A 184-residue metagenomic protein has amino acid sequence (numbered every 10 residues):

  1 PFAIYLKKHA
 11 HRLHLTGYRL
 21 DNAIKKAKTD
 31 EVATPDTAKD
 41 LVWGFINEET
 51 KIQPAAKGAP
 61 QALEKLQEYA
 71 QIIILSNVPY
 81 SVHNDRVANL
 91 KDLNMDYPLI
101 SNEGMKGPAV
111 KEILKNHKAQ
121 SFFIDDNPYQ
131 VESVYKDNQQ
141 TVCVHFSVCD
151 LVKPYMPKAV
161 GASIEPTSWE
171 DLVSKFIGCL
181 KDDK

Functional and structural regions predicted by a protein language model:
P1-L41: Active-site neighborhood of HAD-like aspartate-dependent phosphohydrolases
V32-D36, W43-I73, Y80-V87, P108-K111: Short, acidic loop-to-helix structural element flanking the phosphoryl-transfer center in phosphate-processing enzymes
Q71-I72, Q120, V142: Residues at the starts of beta-strands that form the adenosine-phosphate
P79-F122, P128-D137: Substrate-recognition "cap/lid" segment bordering the active-site pocket of phosphatases
P98-G104, G161-K175: Short acidic-hydrophobic, aromatic-tinged amphipathic segments that line or gate anion-handling sites
G107-E112, V152-V160, K175-I177: Short, charged, surface-exposed secondary-structure boundary motifs
V110-N116, E170-D183: Short amphipathic alpha-helix with an adjacent loop that forms part of the alpha/beta core around
F123-E165: Acidic, Mg2+-coordinating phosphoryl-transfer loop and its flanking beta/alpha structural elements, shared across
